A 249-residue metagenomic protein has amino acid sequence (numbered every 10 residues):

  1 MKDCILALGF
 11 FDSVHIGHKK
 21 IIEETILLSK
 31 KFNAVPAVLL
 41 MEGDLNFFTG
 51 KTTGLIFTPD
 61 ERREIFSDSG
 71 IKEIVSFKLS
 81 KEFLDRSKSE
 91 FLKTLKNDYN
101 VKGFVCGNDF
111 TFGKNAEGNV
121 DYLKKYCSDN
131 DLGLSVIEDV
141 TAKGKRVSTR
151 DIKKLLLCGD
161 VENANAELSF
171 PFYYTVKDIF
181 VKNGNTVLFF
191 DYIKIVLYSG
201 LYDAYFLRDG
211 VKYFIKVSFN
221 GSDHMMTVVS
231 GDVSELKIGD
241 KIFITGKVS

Functional and structural regions predicted by a protein language model:
M1-T58: N-terminal catalytic cores of NTP/NDP-binding nucleotidyl/phosphoryl-transfer enzymes
H15, F66, F104, A164 (+1 more regions): Residue-level signal for inorganic ion chemistry
T53-R62, L84-L92: Glycine-rich, highly charged phosphate/nucleotide-binding loops
E61-V75: A glycine-rich helix N-cap at a beta->alpha junction
D85-V187, G246: Classical nucleotidyltransferase
F180-S249: Phosphate/ribose-recognition catalytic cores of enzymes acting on nucleotide-derived substrates
